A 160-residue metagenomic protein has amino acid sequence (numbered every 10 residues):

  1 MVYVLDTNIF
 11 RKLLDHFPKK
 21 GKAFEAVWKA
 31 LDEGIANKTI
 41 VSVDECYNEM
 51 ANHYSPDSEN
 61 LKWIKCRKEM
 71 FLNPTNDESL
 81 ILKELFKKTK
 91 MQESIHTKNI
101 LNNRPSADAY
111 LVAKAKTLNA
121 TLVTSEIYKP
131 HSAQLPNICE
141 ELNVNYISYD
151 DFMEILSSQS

Functional and structural regions predicted by a protein language model:
M1-S42, A51-I64: Short, well-structured N-terminal submotif of metal-dependent ribonuclease cores
V2, T121, I127-S160: Acidic, PIN/NYN-like endoribonuclease modules and their adjacent C-terminal/linker elements
L5, V43-D44, V123-E126: Short His-Asn-centered micro-motif
Y47-L101: PIN-domain endoribonuclease scaffold, especially VapC-family toxins
E49-Y54, R104, E126-H131: Acidic, metal-coordinating catalytic cores used for nucleic-acid/nucleotide bond scission and strand-transfer chemistry
N102-L122, Q134, I138: Acidic, metal-associated active-site segment
